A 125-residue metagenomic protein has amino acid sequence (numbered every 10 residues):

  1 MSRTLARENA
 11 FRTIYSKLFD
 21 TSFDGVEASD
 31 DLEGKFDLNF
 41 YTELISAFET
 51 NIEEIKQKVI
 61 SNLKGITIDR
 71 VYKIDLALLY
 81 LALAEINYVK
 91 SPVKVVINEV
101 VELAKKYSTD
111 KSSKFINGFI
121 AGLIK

Functional and structural regions predicted by a protein language model:
M1-S113, N117-K125: N-terminal interaction/assembly modules
